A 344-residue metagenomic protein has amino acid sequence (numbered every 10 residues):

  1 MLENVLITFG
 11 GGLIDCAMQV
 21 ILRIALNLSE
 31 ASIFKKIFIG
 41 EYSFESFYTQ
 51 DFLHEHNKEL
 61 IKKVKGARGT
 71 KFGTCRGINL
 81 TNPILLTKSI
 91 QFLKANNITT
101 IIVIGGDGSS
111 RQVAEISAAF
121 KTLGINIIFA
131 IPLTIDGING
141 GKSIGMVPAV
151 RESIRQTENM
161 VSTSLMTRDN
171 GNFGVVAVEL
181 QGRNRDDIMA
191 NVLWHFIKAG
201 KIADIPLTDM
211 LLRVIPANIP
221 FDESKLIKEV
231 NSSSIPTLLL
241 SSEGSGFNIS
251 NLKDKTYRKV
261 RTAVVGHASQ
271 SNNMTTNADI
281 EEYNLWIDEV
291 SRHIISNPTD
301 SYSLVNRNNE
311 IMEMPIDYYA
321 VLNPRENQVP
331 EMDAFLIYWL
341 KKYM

Functional and structural regions predicted by a protein language model:
M1-Y48: N-terminal phosphate-binding or glycine-rich loops at protein starts, especially the Walker A/P-loop of NTPases
V5-T8, V64-R76, L133-K142, N170-F173: Gly-rich Lys/Arg/Thr-decorated short loops/hinges at beta-loop-alpha junctions or inter-strand turns that position
G10-G12, I39-E45, R76-G77, G106-D107 (+6 more regions): Short, ordered loop/turn segments at secondary-structure junctions
L13-I24, F47-Y48, P83-L85, D107-E115 (+4 more regions): Short glycine/serine/threonine-rich phosphate/pyrophosphate-binding segments that cradle anionic phosphate groups
K36-G40, F92, T100-G105, R111-E115 (+3 more regions): Accessory alpha-helical/coil subdomains and C-terminal extensions that flank or cap enzyme catalytic cores
S46-T99, G108-S109, I144-E158: Glycine-rich oxoanion-binding loops at beta->alpha junctions
G246-M344: C-terminal non-catalytic interaction/assembly regions of soluble proteins
